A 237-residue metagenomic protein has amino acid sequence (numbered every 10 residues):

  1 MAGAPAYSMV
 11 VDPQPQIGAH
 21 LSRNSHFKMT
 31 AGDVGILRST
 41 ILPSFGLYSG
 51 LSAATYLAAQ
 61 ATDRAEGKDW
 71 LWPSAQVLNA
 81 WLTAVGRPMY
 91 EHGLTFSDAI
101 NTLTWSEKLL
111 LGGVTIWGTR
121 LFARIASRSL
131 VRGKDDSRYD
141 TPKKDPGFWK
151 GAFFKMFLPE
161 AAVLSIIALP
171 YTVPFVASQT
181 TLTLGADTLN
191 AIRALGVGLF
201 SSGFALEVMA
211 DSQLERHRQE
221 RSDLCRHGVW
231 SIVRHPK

Functional and structural regions predicted by a protein language model:
A2-W230: Membrane-anchoring alpha-helices and their flanking helix-loop junctions
V233-P236: Histidine-centered phosphotransfer motif of kinases
